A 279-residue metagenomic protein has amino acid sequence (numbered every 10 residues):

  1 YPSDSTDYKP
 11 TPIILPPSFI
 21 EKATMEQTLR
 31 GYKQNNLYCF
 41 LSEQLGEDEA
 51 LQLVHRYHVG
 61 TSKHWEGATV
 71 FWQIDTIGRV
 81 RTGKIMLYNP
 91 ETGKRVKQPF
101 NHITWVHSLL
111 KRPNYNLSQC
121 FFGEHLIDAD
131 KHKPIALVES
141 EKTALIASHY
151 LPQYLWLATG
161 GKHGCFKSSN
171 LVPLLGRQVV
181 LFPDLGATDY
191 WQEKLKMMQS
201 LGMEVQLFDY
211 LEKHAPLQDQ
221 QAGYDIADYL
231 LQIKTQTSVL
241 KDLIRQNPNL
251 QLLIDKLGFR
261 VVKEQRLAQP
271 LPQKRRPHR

Functional and structural regions predicted by a protein language model:
Y1-A68, P90-L110, G176, G186-A187 (+3 more regions): Non-catalytic accessory segments of DNA primases and related replication-initiation nucleases
K22-A23, D128-A129, V179-V180: A short, structure-level motif marking secondary-structure boundaries and short turns
L41, V54-G60, E66-T76, R81-N89 (+5 more regions): Catalytic cores of transferase enzymes with a strong primary signal for eukaryotic protein kinases
S42-E43, R112-H125, K213-Y224: Short, exposed beta-strand "edge-strand" segments with a Pro/Gly-rich flavor and a Y/T-containing core
V70-L175: Phosphate-handling DNA/RNA-contact segment within nucleic-acid enzymes
G93, H132-K133, A144-R279: TOPRIM fold recognition
